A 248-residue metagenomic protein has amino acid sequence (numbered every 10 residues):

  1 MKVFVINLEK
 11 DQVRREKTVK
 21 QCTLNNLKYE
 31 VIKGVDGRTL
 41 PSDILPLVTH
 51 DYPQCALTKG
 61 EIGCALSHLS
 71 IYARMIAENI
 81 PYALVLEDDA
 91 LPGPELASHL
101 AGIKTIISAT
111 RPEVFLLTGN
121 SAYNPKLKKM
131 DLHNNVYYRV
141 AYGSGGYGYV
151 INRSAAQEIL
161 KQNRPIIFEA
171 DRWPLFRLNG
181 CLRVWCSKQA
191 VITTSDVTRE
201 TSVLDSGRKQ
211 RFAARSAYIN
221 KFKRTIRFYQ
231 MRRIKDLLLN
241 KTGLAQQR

Functional and structural regions predicted by a protein language model:
M1-L86, A90-R248: An acidic/histidine-cluster motif and surrounding catalytic segment that typifies divalent-metal-assisted enzyme active
